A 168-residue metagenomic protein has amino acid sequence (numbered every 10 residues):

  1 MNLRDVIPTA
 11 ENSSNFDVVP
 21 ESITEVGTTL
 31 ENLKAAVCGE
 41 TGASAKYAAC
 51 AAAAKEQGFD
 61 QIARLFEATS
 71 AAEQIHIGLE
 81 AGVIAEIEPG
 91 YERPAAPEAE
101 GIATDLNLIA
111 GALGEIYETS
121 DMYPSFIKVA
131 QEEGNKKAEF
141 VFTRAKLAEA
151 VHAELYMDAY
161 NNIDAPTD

Functional and structural regions predicted by a protein language model:
N2-D168: Non-heme di-metal
